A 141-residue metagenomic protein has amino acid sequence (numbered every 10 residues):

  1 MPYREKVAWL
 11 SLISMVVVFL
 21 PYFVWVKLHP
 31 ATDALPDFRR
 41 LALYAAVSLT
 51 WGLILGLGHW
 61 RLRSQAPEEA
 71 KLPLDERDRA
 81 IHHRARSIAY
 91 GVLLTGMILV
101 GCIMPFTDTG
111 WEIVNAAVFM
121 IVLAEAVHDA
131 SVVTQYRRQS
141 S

Functional and structural regions predicted by a protein language model:
P2-S48, C102: Long, highly hydrophobic alpha-helical transmembrane signal-anchor segments
M15, W51, L55, V92-V100: Hydrophobic alpha-helical transmembrane segments in multi-pass membrane proteins
L20, L57, T95-C102, A130: Hydrophobic residues within the alpha-helical transmembrane core of Major Facilitator Superfamily
D37-L55, A117-L123: Alpha-helical transmembrane segments
G58-A80: Membrane-helix interface/capping segments
L74-L99: Mid-chain, well-packed structural core segment of small domains
G91-I113: Alpha-helical transmembrane segments and their membrane-interface junctions in multi-pass membrane proteins
V114-S141: Alpha-helical transmembrane segments and their immediate juxtamembrane interface regions
